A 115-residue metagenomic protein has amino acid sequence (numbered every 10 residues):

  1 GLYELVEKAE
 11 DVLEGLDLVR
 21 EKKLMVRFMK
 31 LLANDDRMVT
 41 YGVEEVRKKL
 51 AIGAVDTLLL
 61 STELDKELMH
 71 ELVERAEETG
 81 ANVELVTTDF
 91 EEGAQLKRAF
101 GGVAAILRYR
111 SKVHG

Functional and structural regions predicted by a protein language model:
G1-G115: Terminal alpha-helical anchor/extension segments at protein ends
